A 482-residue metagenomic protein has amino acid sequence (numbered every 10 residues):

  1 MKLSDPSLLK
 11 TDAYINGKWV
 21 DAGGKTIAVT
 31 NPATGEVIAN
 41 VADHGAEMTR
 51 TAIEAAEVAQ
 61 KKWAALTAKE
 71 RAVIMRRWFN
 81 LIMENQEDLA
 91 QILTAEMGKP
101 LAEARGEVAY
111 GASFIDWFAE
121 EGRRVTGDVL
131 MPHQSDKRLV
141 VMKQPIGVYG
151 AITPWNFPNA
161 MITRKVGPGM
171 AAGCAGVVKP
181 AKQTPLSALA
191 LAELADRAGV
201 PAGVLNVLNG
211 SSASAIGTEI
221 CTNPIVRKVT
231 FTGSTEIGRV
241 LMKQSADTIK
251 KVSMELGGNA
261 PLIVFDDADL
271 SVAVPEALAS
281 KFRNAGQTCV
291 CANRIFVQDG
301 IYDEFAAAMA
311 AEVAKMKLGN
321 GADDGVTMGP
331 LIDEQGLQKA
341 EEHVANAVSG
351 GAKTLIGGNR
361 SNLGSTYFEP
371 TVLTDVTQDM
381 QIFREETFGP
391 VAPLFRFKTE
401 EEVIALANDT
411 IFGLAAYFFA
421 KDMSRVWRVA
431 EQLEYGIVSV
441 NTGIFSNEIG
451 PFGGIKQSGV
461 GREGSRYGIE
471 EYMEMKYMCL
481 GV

Functional and structural regions predicted by a protein language model:
M1-P32: Hydrophobic face of amphipathic alpha-helices that form TPR/SEL1-like repeat modules and related alpha-solenoid
G35, R71, L93, I115 (+9 more regions): Residue-level signal for inorganic ion chemistry
E36-A39, V226, I263, K317 (+5 more regions): Conserved C-terminal structural/oligomerization subdomain of aldehyde/semialdehyde dehydrogenase
E36-V125, D136: Glycine-rich loop-to-alpha-helix module at the N-terminal edge of alpha/beta enzyme cores
V37-H44, A59-A65, A151, L262-F265 (+5 more regions): Short, well-ordered beta-strand elements within core beta-sheets of diverse protein domains
Q60, A64, F79-Q86, A90 (+19 more regions): Structural signal for hydrophobic packing residues in well-ordered secondary-structure cores of soluble enzyme domains
G127-V272, F397: Rossmann-like NAD(P) dinucleotide-binding subdomain of oxidoreductase/dehydrogenase enzymes
E236-T377, V440: ALDH superfamily catalytic-core signature
